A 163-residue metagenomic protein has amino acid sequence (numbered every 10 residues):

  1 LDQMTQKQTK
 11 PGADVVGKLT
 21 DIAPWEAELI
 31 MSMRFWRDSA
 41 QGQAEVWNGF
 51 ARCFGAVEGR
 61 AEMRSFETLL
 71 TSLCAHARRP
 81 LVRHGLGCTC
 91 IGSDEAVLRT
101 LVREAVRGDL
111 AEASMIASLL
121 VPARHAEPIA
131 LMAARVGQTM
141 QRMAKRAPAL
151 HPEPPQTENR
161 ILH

Functional and structural regions predicted by a protein language model:
L1-R99, R103-H163: Polar/charged low-complexity regulatory segments
